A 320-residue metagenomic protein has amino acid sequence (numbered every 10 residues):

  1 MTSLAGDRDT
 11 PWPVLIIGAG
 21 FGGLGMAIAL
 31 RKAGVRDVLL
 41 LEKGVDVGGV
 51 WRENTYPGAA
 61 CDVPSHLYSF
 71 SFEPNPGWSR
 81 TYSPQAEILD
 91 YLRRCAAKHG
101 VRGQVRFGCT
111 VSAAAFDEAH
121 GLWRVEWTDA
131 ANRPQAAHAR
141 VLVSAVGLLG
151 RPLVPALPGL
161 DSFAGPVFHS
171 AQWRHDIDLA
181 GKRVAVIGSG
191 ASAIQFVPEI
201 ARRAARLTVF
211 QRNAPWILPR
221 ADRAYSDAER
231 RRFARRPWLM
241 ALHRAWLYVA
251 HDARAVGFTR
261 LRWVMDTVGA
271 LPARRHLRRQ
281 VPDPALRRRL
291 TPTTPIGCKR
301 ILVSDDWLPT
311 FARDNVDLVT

Functional and structural regions predicted by a protein language model:
L4-P11, L15-F21, G25-M26, L30-L40 (+3 more regions): Rossmann-like dinucleotide-binding core of oxidoreductases
G6, W12-V105, Q211-R212, R279-A285: Beta1-alpha1 glycine-rich phosphate/pyrophosphate-binding loop at the start of Rossmann-like nucleotide-binding domains
F21, W51-R52, W78, T110-T128 (+5 more regions): Tryptophan-centric aromatic hotspots in well-structured domains and transmembrane helices
R52-V63, L157-D161, V303-L308: FAD-binding beta-loop-beta segment adjacent to the flavin cofactor pocket
N75-R94, R106, I187, L261-G269 (+1 more regions): Short beta-strand to alpha-helix junction loop
R80-G150: Feature captures the FAD/FMN-dependent oxidoreductase FAD-binding
G103-V105, G165-P166, N315-D317: Short, conserved active-site loop motifs that form the nucleotide-linked donor/cofactor pocket
T267-T320: Alpha/beta-hydrolase fold catalytic core
